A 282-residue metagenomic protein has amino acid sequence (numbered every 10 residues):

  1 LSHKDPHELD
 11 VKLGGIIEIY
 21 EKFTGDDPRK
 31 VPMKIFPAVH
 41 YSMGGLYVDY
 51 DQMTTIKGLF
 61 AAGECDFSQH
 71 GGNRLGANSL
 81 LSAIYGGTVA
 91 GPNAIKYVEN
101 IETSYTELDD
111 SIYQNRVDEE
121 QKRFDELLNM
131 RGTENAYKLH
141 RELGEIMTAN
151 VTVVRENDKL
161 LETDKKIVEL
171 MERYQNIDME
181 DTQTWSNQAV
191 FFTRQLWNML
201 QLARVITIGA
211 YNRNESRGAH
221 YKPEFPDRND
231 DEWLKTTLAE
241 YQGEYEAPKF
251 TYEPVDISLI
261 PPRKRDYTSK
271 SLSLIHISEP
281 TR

Functional and structural regions predicted by a protein language model:
L1-K22, N93-E99: An anion/pyrophosphate-binding glycine-rich loop and adjacent beta-alpha core in soluble alpha-beta enzymes
P6-L9, T24, F192-T193, N198-M199: Short leucine-rich amphipathic alpha-helices used at interfaces
I19-L59: FAD/FMN-dependent oxidoreductases across multiple families
Y41, Y47-A61, C65-L274, S278 (+1 more regions): Glycine- and aromatic-enriched mobile tails/lids
